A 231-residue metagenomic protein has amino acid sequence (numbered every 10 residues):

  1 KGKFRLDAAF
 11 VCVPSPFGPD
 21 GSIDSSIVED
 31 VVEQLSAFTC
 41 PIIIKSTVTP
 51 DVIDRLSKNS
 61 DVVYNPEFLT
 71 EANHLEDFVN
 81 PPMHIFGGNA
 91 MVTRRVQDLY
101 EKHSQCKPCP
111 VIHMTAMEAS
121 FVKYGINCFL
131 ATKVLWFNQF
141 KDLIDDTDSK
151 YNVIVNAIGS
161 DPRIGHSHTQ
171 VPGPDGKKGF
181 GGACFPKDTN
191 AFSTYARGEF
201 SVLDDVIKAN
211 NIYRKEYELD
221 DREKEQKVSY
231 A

Functional and structural regions predicted by a protein language model:
G2, R55-Y64, T70, H74-S167 (+2 more regions): Internal alpha-helical scaffold of NAD(P)-dependent oxidoreductase catalytic cores
G2-R5, P16-H74: Rossmann-like NAD(P)(H) cofactor-binding subdomain of soluble oxidoreductases
V11-P14, S46, G88: Glycine-rich, N-terminal phosphate-binding loop of Rossmann-like dinucleotide-binding domains
C12-F17, V79: Glycine-/proline-rich flexible loop or hinge segments
V48-V52, F129-T132, G181: Short beta-strand to alpha-helix junction loop
D145-A231: NAD(P)-dependent Rossmann-like dehydrogenase/reductase catalytic/cofactor-binding core
